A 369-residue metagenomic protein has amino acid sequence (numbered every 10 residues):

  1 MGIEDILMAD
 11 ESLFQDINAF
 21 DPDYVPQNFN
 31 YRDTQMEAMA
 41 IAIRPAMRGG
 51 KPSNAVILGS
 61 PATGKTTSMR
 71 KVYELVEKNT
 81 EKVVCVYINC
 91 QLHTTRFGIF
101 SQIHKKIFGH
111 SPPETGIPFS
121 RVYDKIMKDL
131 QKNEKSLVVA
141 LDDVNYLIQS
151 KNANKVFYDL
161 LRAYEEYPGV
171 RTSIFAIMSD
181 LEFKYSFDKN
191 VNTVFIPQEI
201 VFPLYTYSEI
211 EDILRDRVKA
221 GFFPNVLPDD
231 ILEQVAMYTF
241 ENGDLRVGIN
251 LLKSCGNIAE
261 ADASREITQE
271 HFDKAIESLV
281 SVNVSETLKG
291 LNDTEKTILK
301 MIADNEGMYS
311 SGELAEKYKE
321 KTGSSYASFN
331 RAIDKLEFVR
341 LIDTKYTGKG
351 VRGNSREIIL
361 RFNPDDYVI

Functional and structural regions predicted by a protein language model:
M1-P52: A short, basic N-terminal segment
M8-D16, D21, M69, L92-I213 (+6 more regions): Mid-core helix/loop region of P-loop NTP-binding domains shared across ATPases and GTPases
P22, V218-K219, A275-T287: Short, Lys/Arg-enriched N-terminal segment that forms or immediately precedes the first helix of a structured domain
G50-E74, L92: Walker A/P-loop nucleotide-binding motif
N54-V56, K78-L92, Q198: Conserved catalytic segments around the Walker B and adjacent sensor/switch elements of P-loop NTPase domains
I258-N283: Conserved C-terminal helix/linker of AAA+ ATPases
E295-A303: Hydrophobic residues on short alpha-helical segments
N305-I369: Terminal-proximal interaction/regulatory segments of ATP-powered molecular machines
